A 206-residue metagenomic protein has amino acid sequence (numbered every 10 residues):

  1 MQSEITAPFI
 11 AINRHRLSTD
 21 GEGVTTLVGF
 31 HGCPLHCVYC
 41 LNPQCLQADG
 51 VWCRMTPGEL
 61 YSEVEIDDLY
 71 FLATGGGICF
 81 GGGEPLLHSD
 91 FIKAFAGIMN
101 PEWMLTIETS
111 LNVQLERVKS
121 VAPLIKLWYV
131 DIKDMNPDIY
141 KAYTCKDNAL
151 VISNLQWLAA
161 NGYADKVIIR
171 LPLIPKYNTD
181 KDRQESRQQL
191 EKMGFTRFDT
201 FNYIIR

Functional and structural regions predicted by a protein language model:
M1-D49, I66-L72: N-terminal [4Fe-4S]-dependent radical SAM core
W52: Conserved H-D interstitial segment of serine endopeptidase catalytic domains
E65-G77, G81-G82, L86-R206: Conserved AdoMet/S-adenosylmethionine-binding subsite of the radical SAM
